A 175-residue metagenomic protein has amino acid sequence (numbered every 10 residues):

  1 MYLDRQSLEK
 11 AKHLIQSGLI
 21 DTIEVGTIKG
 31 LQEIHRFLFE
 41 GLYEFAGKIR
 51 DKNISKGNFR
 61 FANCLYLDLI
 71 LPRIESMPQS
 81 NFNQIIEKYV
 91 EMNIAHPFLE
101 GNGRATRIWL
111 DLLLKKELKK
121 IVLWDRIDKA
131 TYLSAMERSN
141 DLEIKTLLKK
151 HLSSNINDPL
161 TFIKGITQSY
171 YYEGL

Functional and structural regions predicted by a protein language model:
M1-L175: FIC/Doc superfamily catalytic core
